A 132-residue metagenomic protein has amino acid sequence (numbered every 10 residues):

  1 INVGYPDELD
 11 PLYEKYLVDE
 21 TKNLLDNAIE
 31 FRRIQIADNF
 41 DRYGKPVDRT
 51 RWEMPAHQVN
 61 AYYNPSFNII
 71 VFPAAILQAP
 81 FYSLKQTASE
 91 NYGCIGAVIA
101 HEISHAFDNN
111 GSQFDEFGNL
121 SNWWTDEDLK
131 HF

Functional and structural regions predicted by a protein language model:
I1-F132: Intrinsically disordered, low-complexity linker/terminal regions across diverse proteins
